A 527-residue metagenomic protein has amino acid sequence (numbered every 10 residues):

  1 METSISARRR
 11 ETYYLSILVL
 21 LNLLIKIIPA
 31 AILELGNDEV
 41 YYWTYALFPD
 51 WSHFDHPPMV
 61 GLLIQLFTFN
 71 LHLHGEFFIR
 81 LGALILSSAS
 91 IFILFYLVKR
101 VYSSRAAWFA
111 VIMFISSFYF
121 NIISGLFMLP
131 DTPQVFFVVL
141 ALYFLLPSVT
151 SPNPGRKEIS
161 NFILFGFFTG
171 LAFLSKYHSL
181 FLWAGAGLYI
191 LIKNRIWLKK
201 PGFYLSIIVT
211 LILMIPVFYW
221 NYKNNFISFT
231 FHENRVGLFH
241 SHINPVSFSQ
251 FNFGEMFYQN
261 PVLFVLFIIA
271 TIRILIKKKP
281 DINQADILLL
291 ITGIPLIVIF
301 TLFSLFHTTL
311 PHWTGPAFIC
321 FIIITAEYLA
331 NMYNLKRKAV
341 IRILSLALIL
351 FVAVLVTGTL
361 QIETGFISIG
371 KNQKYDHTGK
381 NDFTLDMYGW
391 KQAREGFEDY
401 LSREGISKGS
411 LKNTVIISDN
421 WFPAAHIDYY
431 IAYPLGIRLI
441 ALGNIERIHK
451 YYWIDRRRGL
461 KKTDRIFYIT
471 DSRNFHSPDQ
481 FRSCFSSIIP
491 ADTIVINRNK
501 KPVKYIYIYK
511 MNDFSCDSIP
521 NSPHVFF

Functional and structural regions predicted by a protein language model:
Y13, L94-S116, V135-F136: Transmembrane-helix signature of polytopic, membrane-embedded enzymes that assemble or transfer cell-envelope glycans
S16, L81-V101, L140-F144: Transmembrane-helix motifs of polytopic, lipid-linked glycan transferases
V19, A110-S116, T169, F173: Short helix- or helix-capping micro-motifs that position conserved polar/aromatic residues at function-defining sites
K99-R105, A141-N161: Membrane-interface transmembrane helices that cradle and orient dolichyl/undecaprenyl
G125-P133: Short acidic/glycine- and proline-prone juxtamembrane loop motifs at membrane-interface regions of multi-pass membrane
L171, L182-H307: Transmembrane-lumen/periplasm boundary regions of multi-pass, lipid-linked membrane glycan transferases
N331-G370: Signature aromatic-anchored transmembrane alpha helix within multi-pass, membrane-resident enzymes that catalyze glycan
E398, S402-I406, R438-F527: Aromatic/acidic, Gly/Pro-rich catalytic loop(s) in extracytoplasmic/lumenal soluble domains of multi-pass membrane
